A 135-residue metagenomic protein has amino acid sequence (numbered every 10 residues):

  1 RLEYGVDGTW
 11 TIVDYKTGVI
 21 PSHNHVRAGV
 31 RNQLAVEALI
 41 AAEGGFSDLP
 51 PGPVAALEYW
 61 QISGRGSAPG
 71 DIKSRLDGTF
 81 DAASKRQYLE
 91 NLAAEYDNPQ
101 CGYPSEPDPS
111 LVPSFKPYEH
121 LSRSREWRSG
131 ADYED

Functional and structural regions predicted by a protein language model:
R1-D135: RecB-family 4Fe-4S metal-dependent nuclease core
